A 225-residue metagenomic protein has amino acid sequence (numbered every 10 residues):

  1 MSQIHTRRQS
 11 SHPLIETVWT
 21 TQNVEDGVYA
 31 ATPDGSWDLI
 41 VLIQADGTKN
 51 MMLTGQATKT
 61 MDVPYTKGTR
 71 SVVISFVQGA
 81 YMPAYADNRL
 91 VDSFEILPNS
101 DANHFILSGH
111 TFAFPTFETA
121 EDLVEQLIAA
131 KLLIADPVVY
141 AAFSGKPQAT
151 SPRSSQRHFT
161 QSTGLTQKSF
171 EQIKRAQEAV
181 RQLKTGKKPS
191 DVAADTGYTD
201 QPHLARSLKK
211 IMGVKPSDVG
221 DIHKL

Functional and structural regions predicted by a protein language model:
M1-P152, L165-T166, P189-T199, K215 (+1 more regions): Alpha-helical bundle regulatory/interaction domains
S154-G164, Q177-V180: Non-catalytic alpha-helical scaffolds and adjoining flexible linkers that form interface surfaces for assembly
F159-L165, L208-D218: A secondary-structure capping/hinge motif
E171-R181, V219-L225: Short, basic, alpha-helical segments at the C-terminal edge of helix-turn-helix-like DNA-binding modules
T185-G186: Flexible coil/turn residues that form the inter-helical turn or adjacent wing/linker of helix-turn-helix
